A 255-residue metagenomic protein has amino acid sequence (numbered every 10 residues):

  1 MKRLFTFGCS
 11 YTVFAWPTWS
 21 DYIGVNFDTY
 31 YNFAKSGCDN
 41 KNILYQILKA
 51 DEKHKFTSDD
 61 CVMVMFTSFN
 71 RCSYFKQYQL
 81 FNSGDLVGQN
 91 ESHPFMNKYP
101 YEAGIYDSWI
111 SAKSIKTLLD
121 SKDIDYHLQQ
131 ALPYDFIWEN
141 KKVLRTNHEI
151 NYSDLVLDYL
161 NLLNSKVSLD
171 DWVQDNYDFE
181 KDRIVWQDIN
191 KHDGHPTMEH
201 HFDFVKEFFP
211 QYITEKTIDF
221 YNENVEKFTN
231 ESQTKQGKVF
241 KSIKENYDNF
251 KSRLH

Functional and structural regions predicted by a protein language model:
M1-Q46, E52, T197: Serine-esterase "nucleophile elbow" of acetyl-processing enzymes
L48-H255: Alpha-helical cap/lid subdomain in secreted, periplasmic, or secretory-pathway luminal O-acyl-processing enzymes
